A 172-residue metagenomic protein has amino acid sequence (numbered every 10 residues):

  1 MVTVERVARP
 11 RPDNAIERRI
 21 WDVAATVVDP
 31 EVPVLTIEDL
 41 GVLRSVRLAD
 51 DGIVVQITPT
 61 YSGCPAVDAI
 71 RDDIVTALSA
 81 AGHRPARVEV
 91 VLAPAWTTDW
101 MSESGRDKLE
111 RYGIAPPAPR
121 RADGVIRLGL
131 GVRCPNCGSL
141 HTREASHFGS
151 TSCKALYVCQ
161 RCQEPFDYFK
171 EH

Functional and structural regions predicted by a protein language model:
M1-H172: Domain-level signature for proteins that mediate thiol-based redox and metal-cofactor handling
